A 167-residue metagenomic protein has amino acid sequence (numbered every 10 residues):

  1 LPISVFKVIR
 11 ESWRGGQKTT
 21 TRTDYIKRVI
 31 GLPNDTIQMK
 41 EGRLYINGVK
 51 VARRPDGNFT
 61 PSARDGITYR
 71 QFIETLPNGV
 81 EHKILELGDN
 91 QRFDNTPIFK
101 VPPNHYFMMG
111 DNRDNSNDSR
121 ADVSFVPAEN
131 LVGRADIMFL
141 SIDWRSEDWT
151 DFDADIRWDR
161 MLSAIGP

Functional and structural regions predicted by a protein language model:
P2-P167: Soluble "head" domains of membrane/secretory-pathway proteins
